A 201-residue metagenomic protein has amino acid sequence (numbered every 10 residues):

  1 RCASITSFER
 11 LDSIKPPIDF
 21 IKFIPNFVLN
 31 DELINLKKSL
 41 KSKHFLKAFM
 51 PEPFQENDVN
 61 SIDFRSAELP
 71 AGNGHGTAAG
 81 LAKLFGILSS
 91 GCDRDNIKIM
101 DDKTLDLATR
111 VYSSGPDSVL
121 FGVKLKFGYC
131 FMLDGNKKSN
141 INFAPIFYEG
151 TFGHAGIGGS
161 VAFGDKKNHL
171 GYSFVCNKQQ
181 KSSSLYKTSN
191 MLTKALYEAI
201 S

Functional and structural regions predicted by a protein language model:
R1-S201: Catalytic loop of the DD-peptidase/beta-lactamase superfamily, centered on the K-T-G motif and neighboring
